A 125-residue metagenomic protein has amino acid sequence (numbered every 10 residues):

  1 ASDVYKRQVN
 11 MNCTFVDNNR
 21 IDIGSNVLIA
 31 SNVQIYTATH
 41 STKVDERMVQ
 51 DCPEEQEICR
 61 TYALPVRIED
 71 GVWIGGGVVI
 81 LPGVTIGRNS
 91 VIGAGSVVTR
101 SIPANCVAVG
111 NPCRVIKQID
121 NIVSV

Functional and structural regions predicted by a protein language model:
A1-Y5: Short, small-residue-biased leader/transition segments that mark boundaries at the very start of proteins
K6-M11, V16-S25, A30-S31, Y36-T37 (+9 more regions): Left-handed beta-helix
C13-F15, D45-E46, C52-P53, I58-C59 (+1 more regions): A short linear-motif detector with a strong N-terminal bias
V27, E46-M48, V98-T99, A104 (+2 more regions): Short, intrinsically disordered/low-complexity patches at protein termini and at juxtamembrane boundaries
I35-E46: Proline-centered turn/helix-capping motifs that create local helix->coil transitions or kinks
T39-S41, V84, Q118-D120: Conserved catalytic-core motifs of eukaryotic protein kinase domains, centered on the activation segment
M48-L81, N111-V125: C-terminal segments of enzyme domains that contribute to small-molecule binding surfaces
